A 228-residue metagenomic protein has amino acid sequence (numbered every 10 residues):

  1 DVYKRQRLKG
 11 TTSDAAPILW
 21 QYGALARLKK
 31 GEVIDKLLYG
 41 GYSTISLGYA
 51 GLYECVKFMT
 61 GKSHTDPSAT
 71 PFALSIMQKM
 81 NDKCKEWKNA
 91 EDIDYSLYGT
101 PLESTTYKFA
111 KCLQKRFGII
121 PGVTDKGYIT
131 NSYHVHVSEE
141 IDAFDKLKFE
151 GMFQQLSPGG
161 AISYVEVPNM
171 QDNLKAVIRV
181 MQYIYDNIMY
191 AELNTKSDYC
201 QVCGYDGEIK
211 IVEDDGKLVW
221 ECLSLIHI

Functional and structural regions predicted by a protein language model:
V2-Y3, H227-I228: Short, small-residue-biased leader/transition segments that mark boundaries at the very start of proteins
K9-I34, I93-F109, S197-Y205: A glycine-rich phosphate-binding loop feature that marks nucleotide/adenosyl-phosphate handling sites
G31-G41, K57-P67, V165-E166: Glycine- and acidic
G41-E54: Conserved phosphate/anionic-ligand binding catalytic regions in large, soluble enzymes, centered on
T65-C84: Short secondary-structure subsegments characteristic of cysteine-rich extracellular domains
L102-Y107, L113-V212: Catalytic alpha/beta core of large soluble enzyme barrels
D206, L225-H227: Cys/His-rich metal-chelating microdomains
D215-L225: Cysteine-rich micro-motifs
